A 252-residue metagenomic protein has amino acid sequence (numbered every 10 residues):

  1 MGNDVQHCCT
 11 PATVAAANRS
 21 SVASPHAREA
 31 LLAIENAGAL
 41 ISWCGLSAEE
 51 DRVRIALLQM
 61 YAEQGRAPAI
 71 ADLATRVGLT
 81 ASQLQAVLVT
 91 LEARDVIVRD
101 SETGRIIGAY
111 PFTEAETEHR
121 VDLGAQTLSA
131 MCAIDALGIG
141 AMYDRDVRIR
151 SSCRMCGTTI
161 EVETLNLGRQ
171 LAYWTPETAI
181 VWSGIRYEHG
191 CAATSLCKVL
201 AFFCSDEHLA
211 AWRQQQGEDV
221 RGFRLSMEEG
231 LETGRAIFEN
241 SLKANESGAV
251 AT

Functional and structural regions predicted by a protein language model:
M1-H26, M131, R145-R148, T159-T252: Long, low-complexity, charge-rich intrinsically disordered regions
S24-I55: Short alpha-helical segments that sit at the start of domains
C44-E50, S101-G124, N166: Short, cationic-aromatic polyanion-contact patches
A56-M60: Short amphipathic alpha-helical elements of helix-turn-helix/winged-helix folds
E63-V77: Short acidic, hydrophobic short linear motifs in intrinsically disordered regions
G78-A93: Short amphipathic alpha-helical interaction segments
E92-T103: A short, conserved structural fragment
A115-E163: Helix-turn-helix/homeodomain-like alpha-helical modules used for DNA recognition and transcription-factor dimerization
